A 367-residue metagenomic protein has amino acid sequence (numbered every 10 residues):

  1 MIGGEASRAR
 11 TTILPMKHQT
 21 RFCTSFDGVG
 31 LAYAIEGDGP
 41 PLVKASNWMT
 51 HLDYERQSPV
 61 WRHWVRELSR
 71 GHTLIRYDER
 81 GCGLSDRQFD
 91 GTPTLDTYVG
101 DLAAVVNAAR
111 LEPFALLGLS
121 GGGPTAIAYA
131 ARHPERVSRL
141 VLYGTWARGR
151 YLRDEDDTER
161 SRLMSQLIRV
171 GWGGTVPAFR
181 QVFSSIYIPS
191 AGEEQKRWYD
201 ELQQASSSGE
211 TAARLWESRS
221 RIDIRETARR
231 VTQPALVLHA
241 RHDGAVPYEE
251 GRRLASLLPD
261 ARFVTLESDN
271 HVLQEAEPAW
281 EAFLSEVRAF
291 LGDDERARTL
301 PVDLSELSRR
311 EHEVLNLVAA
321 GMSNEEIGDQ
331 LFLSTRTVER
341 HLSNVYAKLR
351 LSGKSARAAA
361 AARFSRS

Functional and structural regions predicted by a protein language model:
F22-D86: Conserved HGGG/HGGXW glycine-rich cap/lid loop of the alpha/beta-hydrolase fold
D96-F114: Conserved acidic catalytic loop of the alpha/beta-hydrolase fold
E112-D154: Conserved hydrolase catalytic core segment
Y143-E201, S206-W216: Helix-rich cap/lid subdomain of alpha/beta-hydrolase
V231, V237-H239: Short beta-strand/loop motif that positions the catalytic acidic residue of the alpha/beta-hydrolase fold
A261-P301: Catalytic active-site module of serine/aspartate enzymes centered on a nucleophile-bearing elbow/loop
D294-N316: Regulatory hinge/linker segments at domain boundaries that couple sensory/effector modules to output domains
A347-S367: Basic, Lys/Arg-enriched C-terminal extension of HTH/homeodomain DNA-binding domains
